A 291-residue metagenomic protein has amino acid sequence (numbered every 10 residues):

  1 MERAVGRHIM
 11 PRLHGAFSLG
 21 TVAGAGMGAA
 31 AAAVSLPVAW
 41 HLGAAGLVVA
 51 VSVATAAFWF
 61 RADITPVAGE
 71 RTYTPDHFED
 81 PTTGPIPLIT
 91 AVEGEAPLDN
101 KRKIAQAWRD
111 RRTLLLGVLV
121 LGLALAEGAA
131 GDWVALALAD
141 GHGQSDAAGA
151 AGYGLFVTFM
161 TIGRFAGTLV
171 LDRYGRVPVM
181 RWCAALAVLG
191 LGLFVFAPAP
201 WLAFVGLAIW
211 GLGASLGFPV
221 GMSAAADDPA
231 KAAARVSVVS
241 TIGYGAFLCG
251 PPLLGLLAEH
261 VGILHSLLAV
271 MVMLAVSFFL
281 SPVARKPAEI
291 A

Functional and structural regions predicted by a protein language model:
M1-F17: Cytoplasmic helix-loop-helix junction between adjacent transmembrane helices in 12-TM secondary transporters
M1-R3, S215-A230: Intracellular juxtamembrane helix-capping segments at the cytosolic ends of symmetry-related transmembrane helices
A32, G163-R176, A258-E259: Helix-to-loop junctions at the C-terminal end of transmembrane segments in multipass secondary transporters
A39-F58, H265-V283: Symmetry-related core transmembrane helices of the 12-TM Major Facilitator Superfamily/SLC fold
R61-L116: Juxtamembrane intracellular "pre-TM" segments in multi-pass secondary transporters
D110-I162: Extracytoplasmic gate region of multi-pass secondary transporters
P178-L193, M271: Structural signature of the two symmetry-related core transmembrane helices
P229-H265, V270: A late C-terminal transmembrane helix in Major Facilitator Superfamily
